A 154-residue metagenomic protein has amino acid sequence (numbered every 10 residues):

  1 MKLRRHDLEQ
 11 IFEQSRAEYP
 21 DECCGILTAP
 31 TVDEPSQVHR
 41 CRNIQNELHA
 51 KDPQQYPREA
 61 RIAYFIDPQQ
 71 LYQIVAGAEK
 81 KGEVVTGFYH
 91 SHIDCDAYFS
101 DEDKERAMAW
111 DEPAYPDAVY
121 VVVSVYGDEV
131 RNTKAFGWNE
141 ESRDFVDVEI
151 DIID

Functional and structural regions predicted by a protein language model:
M1-V85, D96-D154: Conserved beta-strand-loop surface patch within small alpha/beta domains used for substrate/adaptor or ligand engagement
H90-D94: Histidine-centered divalent metal-coordination motifs
